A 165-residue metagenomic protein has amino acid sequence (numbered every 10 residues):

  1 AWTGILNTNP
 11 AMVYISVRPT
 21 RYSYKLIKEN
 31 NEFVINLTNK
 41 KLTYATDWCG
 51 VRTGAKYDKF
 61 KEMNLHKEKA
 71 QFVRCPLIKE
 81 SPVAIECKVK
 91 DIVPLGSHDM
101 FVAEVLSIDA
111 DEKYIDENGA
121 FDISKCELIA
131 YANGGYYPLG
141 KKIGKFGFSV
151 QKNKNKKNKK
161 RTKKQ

Functional and structural regions predicted by a protein language model:
A1-Q165: Basic, polyanion-binding surface patches
